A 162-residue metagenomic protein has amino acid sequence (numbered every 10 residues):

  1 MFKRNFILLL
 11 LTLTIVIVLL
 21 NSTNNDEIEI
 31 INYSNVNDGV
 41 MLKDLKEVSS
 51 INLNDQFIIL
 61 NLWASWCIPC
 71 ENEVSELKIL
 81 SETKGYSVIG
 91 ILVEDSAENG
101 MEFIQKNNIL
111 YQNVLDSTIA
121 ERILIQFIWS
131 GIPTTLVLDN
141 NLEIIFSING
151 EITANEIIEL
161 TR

Functional and structural regions predicted by a protein language model:
M1-L42, R162: N-terminal targeting signals for export/organelle localization
S34-I58, L124: A short beta-strand-turn-helix
N54-Q56, E82-S87, N108-Y111, R162: Short glycine/proline-enriched coil/turn segments at helix->beta-strand junctions
Q56-I58, L62-W66, G131: Short pre-active-site segment immediately N-terminal to redox-active cysteine/selenocysteine motifs in thiol-based
L62-I79: Conserved redox-active cysteine motifs that mediate thiol-disulfide chemistry, especially di-cysteine Cys-X(1-2)-Cys
I68, D95-N99, I152-N155: Short alpha-helical
N72, S87-I119: Conserved segment of the thioredoxin-like fold in thiol-based oxidoreductases
K106-I109, D116-R162: Thiol/disulfide oxidoreductase modules built on the thioredoxin-like
